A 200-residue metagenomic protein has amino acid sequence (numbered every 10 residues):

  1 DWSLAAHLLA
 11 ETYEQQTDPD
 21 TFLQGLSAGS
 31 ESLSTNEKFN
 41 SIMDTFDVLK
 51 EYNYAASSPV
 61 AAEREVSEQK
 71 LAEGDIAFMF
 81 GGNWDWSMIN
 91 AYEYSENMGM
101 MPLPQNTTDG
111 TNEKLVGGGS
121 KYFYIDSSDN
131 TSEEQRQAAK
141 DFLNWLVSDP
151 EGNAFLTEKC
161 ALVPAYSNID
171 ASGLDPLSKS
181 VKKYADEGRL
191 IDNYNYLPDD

Functional and structural regions predicted by a protein language model:
D1-E31, I76: Extracytoplasmic/periplasmic solute-binding protein
Y13, D47-Y54, A72, I76 (+5 more regions): Sec-exported extracytoplasmic/periplasmic mature domains
S27-V60: Glycine-centered hinge/linker elements that transmit conformational signals in sensory and ligand-binding systems
S58-A72: Short helix-initiation/N-cap motifs at beta->coil->alpha
R64, G81-W86, L103, G119-K121: Beta->alpha turn/N-cap motifs
A77-G82, G99: Paired acidic/hydrophobic, glycine-rich loop segments that form the ligand-binding mouth/hinge of periplasmic-binding
A91-K159: Extracytoplasmic/periplasmic substrate-recognition and gating elements
G117, E158-V163, S167-I169, K179-D200: C-terminal capping/gating helix-and-loop segments adjacent to ligand/active sites or protein-protein/ligand interfaces
